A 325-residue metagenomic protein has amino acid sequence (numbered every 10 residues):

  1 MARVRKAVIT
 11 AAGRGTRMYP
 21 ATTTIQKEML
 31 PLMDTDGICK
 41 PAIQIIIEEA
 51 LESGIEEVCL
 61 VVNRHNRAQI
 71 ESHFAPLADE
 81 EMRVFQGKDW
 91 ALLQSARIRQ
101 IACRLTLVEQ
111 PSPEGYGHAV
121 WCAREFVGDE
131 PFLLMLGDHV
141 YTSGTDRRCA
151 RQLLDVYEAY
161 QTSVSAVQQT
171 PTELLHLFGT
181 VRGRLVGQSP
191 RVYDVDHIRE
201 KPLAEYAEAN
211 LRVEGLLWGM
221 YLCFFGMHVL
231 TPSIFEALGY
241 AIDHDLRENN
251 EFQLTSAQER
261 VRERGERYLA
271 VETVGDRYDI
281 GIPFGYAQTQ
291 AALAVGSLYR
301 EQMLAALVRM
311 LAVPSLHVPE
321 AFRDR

Functional and structural regions predicted by a protein language model:
M1-A12, T16-P20, D34-L134, Y141-T145 (+1 more regions): Conserved N-terminal catalytic core of the sugar/cofactor nucleotidyltransferase
A2-R5, L185, Y206-R325: Conserved alpha/beta core of the MobA/IspD/sugar-nucleotide pyrophosphorylase nucleotidyltransferase superfamily
I43, A123, D138, V181 (+2 more regions): Residue-level signal for inorganic ion chemistry
V108-Q110, A166-V167, V271-T273: Conserved beta-strand termini and adjacent loop/short-helix elements that scaffold enzyme active sites in alpha/beta
T142-H228, P232, E236: Conserved core of the sugar-phosphate nucleotidyltransferase
